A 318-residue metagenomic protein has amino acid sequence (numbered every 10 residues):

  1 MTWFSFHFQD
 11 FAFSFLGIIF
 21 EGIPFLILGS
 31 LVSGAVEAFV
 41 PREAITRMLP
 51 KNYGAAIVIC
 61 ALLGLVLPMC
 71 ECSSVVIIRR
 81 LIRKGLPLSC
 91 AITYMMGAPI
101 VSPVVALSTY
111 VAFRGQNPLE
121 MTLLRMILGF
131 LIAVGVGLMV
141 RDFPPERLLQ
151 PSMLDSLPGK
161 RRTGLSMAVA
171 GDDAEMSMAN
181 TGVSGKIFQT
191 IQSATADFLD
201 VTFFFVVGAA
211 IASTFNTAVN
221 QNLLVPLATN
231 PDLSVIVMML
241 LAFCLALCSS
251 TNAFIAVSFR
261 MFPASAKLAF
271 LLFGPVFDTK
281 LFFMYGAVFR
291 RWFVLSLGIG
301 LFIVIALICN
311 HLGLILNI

Functional and structural regions predicted by a protein language model:
T2-G34, R42-R47, L123-I236, L295-L316: Selected transmembrane alpha-helices and immediately adjacent juxtamembrane segments of polytopic inner-membrane
F8, V111-G115, N317-I318: Inter-helical loop and helix-membrane interface segments of multi-pass membrane transporters/permeases
S30, V58-G64: Glycine-/proline-rich flexible loop or hinge segments
A35-V40, T279-K280: Structural signal for the C-terminal ends of transmembrane alpha-helices and the immediately following loop
V40-L49, R80-I82: Flexible loop linkers connecting adjacent transmembrane helices in multi-pass alpha-helical membrane transporters
Y53-C60, G159: Membrane-cytosol interface motif
L65-I127, N216-F293: Membrane-interfacial helix-loop connectors
F143-R147, A246-T251, V288, I315-I318: A cytosolic-side transmembrane-helix exit/cap motif
